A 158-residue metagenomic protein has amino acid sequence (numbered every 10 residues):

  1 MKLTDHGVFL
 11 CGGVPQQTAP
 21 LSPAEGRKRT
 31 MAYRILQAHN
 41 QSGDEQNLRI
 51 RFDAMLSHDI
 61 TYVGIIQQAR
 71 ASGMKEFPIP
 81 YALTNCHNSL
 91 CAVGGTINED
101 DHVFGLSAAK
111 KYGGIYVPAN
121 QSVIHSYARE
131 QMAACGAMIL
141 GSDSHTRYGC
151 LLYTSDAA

Functional and structural regions predicted by a protein language model:
T4-V8: N-terminal amphipathic/basic leader segments beginning at the initiator methionine
F9-S72: N-terminal amphipathic, basic-rich helices that act as targeting or association modules
T18-A19, D59-T61, G94-G95, Y148-L151: Short helix/loop capping segments that flank catalytic or ligand/cofactor-binding pockets
T30, R34, F104-S107, C150: Alpha-helical scaffold segments in soluble metabolic enzymes
F52-L56, H87-C91, S144: Short glycine-rich, polar/acidic loop-and-turn segments at beta strand-coil junctions
Q68-L140: Anion-binding (especially nucleotide phosphate/pyrophosphate-binding) glycine-rich loop and adjoining beta-alpha core
G141-Y148: Histidine-centered catalytic micro-motifs
Y153-A158: Conserved small/polar residues in nucleotide/adenosyl-binding loops
